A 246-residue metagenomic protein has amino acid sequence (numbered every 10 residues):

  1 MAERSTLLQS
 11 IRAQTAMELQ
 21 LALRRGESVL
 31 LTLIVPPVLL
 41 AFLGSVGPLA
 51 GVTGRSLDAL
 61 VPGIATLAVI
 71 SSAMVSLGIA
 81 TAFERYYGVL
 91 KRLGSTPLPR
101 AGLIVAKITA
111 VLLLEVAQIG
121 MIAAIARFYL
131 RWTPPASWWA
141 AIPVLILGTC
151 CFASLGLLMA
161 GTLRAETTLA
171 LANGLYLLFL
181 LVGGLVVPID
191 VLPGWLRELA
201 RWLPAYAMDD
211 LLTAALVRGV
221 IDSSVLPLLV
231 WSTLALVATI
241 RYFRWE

Functional and structural regions predicted by a protein language model:
M1-V35: Aromatic- and glycine-rich beta-strand/loop motifs that create alpha-glucan
A22, A73-L98: Transmembrane helix boundary and interhelical loop/hinge segments in multi-pass membrane proteins
L23-L49, D58-S76, A117, L175-L180 (+1 more regions): Hydrophobic alpha-helical transmembrane segments of multi-pass membrane transport/permease proteins
L43-G51, A126-P134, A160-R164, V187-V191 (+2 more regions): Short helix-capping/hinge motifs at transmembrane helix termini and TM-loop junctions
A50, T133-P135, G183-L234: Membrane-interfacial helix-loop-helix junctions in multi-pass membrane proteins
V52-A80, V144-C150, S154, G161: Hydrophobic alpha-helical transmembrane segments of membrane proteins
R100-N173, L177, G219-L229, T233-V237: Alpha-helical transmembrane segments and their short interhelical loops
